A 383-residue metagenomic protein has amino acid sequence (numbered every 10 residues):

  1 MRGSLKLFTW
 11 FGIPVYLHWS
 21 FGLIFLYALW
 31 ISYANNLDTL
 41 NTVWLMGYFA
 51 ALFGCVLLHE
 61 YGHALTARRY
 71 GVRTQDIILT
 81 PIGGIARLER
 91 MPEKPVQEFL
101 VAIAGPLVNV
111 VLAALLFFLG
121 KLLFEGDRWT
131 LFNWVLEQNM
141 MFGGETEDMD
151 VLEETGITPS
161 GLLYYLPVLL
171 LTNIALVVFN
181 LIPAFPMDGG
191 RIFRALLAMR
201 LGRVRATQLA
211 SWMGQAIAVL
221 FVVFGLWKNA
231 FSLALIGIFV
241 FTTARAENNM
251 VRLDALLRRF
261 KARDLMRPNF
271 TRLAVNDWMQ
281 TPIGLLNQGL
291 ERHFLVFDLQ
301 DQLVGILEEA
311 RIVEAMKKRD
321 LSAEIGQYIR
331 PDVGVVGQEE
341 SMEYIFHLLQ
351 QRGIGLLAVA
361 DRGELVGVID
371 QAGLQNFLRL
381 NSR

Functional and structural regions predicted by a protein language model:
M1-L356, A360-R383: Hydrophobic transmembrane alpha-helices and their immediate loop junctions in multi-pass integral membrane proteins
